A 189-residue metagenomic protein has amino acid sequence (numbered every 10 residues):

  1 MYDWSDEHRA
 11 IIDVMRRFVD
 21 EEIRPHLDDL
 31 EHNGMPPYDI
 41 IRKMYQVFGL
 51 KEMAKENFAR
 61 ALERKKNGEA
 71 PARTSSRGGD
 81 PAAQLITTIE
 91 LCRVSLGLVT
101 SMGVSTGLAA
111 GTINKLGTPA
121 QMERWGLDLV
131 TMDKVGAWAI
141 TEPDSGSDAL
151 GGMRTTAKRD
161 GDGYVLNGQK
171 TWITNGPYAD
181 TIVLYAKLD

Functional and structural regions predicted by a protein language model:
M1-D28, P36-A82, C92, R159: Flavin-dependent oxidoreductase catalytic core characteristic of acyl-CoA dehydrogenase/oxidase-like enzymes
H8, V19, T87, T118 (+3 more regions): Buried hydrophobic positions in well-ordered alpha/beta secondary-structure cores of metabolic enzymes
R42, D148-N167: Cytochrome P450 C-terminal beta-domain/meander region
F48-D133, N175-T181: Internal helix-loop-helix
K115-G117, K158, L184-K187: Short beta-strand-to-turn element immediately C-terminal to the catalytic PLP-Schiff-base lysine in fold type I
M132-T141, Y185: A short, Trp-centered hydrophobic/proline-enriched beta-strand micro-motif
T141-G146, T171-W172: Short, solvent-exposed loop/turn elements at beta->coil junctions and helix N-caps that rim active or binding pockets
G163, N167-D189: A short core secondary-structure module
